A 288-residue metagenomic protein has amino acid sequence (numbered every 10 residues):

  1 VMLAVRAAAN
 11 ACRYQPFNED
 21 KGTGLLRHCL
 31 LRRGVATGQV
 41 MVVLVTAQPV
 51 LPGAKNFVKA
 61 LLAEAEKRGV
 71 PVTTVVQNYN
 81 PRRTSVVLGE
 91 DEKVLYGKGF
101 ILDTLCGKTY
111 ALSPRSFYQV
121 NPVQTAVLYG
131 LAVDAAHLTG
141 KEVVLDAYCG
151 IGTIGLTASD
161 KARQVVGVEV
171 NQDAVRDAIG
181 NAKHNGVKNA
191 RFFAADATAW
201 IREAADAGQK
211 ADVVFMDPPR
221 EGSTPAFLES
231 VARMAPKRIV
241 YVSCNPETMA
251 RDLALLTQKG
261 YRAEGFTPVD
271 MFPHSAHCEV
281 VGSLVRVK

Functional and structural regions predicted by a protein language model:
V1-R27, R33, T46-T74: Internal alpha/beta scaffold segment
L25, G34-A36, P81-R83: Short, internal active-site loops enriched in acidic
L25-L31, L145, I151: Feature of Fe-S/electron-transfer and energy-metabolism proteins that preferentially highlights extended coupling
L31, G38-A47, T109-S113, V213: Short, aliphatic-rich beta-strand segments
R32-A36, V285-V287: Short beta-strand micro-motifs enriched in acidic
A36-G38, A276-H277: A short, glycine/Asx- and small/polar-enriched loop/turn that sits immediately N-terminal to a beta-strand
P52-K288: Rossmann-like S-adenosyl-L-methionine
